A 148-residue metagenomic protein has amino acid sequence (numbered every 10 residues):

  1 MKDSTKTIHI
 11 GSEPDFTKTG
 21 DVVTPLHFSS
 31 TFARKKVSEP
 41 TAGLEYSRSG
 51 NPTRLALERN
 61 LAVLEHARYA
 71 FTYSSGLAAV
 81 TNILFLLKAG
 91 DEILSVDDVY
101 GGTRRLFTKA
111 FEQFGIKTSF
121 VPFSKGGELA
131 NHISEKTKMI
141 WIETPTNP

Functional and structural regions predicted by a protein language model:
M1-L26: Short conserved active-site loop signatures built around small residues
D15-D21, A62-L64, L86, N131-S134: Solvent-exposed alpha-helices and their adjacent loops that cap or buttress functional pockets in soluble metabolic
F16, A79-L94: A short, flexible N-terminal coil/short beta segment enriched in small residues
G20, L61, A79, I93 (+1 more regions): Buried hydrophobic positions in well-ordered alpha/beta secondary-structure cores of metabolic enzymes
F28, Y73, V121: Hydrophobic residues at beta-strand termini and immediately following loops that shape nucleotide-binding pockets
T31-A78, F85-L86, G102-F111: Conserved N-terminal alpha-helix of the aminotransferase class I/II PLP-enzyme fold
L87-T144: PLP-dependent aminotransferase-like
T146-P148: Active-site core of PLP-dependent enzymes with the aminotransferase class I/II
